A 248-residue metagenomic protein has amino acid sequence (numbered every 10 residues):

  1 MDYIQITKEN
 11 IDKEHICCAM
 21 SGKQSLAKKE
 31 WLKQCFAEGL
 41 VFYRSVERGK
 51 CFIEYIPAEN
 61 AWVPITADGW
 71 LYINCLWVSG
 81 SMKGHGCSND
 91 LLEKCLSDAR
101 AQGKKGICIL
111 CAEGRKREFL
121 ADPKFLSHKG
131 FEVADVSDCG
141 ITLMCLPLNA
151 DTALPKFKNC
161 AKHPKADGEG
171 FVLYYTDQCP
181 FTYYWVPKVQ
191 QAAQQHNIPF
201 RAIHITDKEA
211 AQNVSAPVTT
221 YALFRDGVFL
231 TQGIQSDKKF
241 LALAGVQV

Functional and structural regions predicted by a protein language model:
M1-R48, N159-C160, F181, W185-A192: Short amphipathic alpha-helix that is part of the acyltransferase structural core
R44, R48-E59, Y72, W77: Conserved beta-strand in the GNAT
A61-I73, K83: A conserved beta-turn-beta hairpin within the catalytic core of GNAT-like acetyltransferases that forms part
V78, G84-R100: Conserved acetyl-CoA-binding loop-helix of GNAT-fold acetyltransferases
A99-R117: Conserved GNAT acetyl-CoA-binding A-motif
E113-D138: Conserved active-site alpha-helix within GNAT-family acetyltransferase domains
D138-H163: C-terminal "cap" of GNAT-fold acetyltransferases
D226-V248: Non-catalytic, surface beta->alpha helical segment in thiol-disulfide oxidoreductase systems
